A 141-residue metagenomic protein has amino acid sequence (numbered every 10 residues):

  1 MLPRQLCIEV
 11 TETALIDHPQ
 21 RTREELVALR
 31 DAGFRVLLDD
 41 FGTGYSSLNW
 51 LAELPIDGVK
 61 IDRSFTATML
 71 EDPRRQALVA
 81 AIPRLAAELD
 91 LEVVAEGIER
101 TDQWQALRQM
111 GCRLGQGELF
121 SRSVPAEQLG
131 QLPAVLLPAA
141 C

Functional and structural regions predicted by a protein language model:
Q5-Q20, A32-C141: EAL-family c-di-GMP phosphodiesterase catalytic domain
E25: Conserved functional hotspot residues or short segments at active or partner-binding sites across diverse domains
